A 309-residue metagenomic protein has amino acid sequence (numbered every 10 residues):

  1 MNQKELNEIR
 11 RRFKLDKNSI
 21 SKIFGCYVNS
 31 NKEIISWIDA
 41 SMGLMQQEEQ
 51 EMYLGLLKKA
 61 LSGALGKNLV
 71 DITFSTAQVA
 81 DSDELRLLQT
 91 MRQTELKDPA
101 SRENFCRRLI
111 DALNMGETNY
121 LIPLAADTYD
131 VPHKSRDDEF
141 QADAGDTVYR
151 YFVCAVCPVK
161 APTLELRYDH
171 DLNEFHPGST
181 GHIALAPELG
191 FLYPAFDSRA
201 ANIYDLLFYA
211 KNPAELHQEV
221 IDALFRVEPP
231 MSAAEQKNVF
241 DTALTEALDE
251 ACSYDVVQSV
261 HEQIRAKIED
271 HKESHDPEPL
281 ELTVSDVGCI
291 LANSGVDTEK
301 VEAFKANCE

Functional and structural regions predicted by a protein language model:
Q3-E5, R11-R12, R108: Acidic, metal-dependent phosphodiester-chemistry machinery of nucleic-acid enzymes
E8-K14, S19, I23: Intrinsically disordered, low-complexity regulatory segments
S21-C308: Long, hydrophobic alpha/beta structural blocks
